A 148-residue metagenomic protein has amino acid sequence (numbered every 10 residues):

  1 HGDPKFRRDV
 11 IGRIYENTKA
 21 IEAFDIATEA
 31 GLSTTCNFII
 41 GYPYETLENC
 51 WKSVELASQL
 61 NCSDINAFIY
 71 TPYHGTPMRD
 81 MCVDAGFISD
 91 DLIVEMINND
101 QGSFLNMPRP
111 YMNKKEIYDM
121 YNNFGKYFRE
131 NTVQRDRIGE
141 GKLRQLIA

Functional and structural regions predicted by a protein language model:
H1-L143: A structural motif corresponding to the C-terminal lobe/cap of the Radical SAM core domain
R144-A148: C-terminal non-catalytic accessory extensions
